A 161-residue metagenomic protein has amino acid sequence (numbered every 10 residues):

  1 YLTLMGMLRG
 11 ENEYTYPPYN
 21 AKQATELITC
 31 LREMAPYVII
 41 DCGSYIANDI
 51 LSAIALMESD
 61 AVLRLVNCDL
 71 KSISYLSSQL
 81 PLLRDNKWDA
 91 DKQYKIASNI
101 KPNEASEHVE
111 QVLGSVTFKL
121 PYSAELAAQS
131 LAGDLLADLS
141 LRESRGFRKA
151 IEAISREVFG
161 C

Functional and structural regions predicted by a protein language model:
Y1-E33, A128-L131: P-loop/Walker-type NTP enzyme "switch/lid" segment
Y1-P18, A61, C68-K71, P81-Q93 (+3 more regions): P-loop NTP-binding core
L2-T3, E33-I40, A61: Loop/turn-to-beta-strand initiation segments
C30-E33, D49-D69: Inter-motif core of Ras-like GTPase G domains
Y37, L56, Y94: Hydrophobic "anchor" residues on beta-strands that sit immediately upstream of conserved functional sites
G43-A47, D69, N99-P102: Short beta->alpha connector loops
I50-A55, I73, S78-Q79, S106-V109: A short acidic, amphipathic alpha-helical/loop segment
N99-S140: Beta-strand-loop-alpha "switch" segments that mediate conformational coupling across diverse proteins
